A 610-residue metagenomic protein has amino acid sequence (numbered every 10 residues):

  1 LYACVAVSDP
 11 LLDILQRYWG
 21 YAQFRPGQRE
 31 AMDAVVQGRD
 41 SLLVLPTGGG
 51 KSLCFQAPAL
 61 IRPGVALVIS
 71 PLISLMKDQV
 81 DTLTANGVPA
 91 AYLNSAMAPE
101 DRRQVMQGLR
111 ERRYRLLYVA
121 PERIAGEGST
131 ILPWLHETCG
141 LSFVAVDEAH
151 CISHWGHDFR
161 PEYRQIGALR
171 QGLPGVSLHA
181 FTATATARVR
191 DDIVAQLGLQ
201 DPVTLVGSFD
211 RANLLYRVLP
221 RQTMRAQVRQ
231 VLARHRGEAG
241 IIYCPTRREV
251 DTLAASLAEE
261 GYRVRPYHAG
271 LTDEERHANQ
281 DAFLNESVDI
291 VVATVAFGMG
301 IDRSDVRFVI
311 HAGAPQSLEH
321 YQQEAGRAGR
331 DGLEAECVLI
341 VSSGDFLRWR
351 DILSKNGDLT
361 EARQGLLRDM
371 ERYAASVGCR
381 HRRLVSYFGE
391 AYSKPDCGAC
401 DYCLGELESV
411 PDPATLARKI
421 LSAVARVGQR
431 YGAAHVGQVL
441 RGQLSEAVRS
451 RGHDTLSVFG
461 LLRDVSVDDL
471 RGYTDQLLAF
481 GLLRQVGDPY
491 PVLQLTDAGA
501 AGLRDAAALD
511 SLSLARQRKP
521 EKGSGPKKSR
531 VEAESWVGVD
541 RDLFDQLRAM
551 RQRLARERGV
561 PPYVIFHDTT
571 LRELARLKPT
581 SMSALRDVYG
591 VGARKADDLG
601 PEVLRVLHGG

Functional and structural regions predicted by a protein language model:
Y2-I14, R363-Q364, S393-G610: Accessory DNA-binding and partner-docking regions appended to nucleic-acid-acting proteins, especially the terminal
Y2-Y18, A22, P26, E30-L42 (+6 more regions): Helicase motor core with emphasis on the C-terminal RecA-like subdomain
L67: Gly/serine-rich nucleotide phosphate-binding loop at the start of the catalytic core of nucleotide/ADP-ribose-handling
P174, R236, V377, Q429 (+1 more regions): Flexible coil/turn residues that form the inter-helical turn or adjacent wing/linker of helix-turn-helix
T360-A391: Short, charged low-complexity linear segments at domain edges
